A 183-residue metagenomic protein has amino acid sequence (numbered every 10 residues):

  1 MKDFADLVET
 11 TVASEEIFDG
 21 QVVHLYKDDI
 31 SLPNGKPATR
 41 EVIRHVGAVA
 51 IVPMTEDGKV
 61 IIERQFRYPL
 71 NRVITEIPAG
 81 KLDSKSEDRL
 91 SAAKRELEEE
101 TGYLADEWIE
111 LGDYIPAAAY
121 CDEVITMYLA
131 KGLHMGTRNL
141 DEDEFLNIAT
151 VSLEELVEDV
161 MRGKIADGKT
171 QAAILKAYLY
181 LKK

Functional and structural regions predicted by a protein language model:
M1-D19: Extreme N-terminal tail/first-helix region
D6, R40, A50-R95, R138: Conserved Nudix-box catalytic region and its N-terminal flanking loop in Nudix hydrolases and closely related
A13-A50, E56: Acidic, metal-coordinating catalytic segment for phosphate/diphosphate chemistry, firing primarily on the Nudix
H24-D28, V73, V124-T126: Short beta-strand micro-motifs in enzyme catalytic cores
A38, G47-A50, K81-G168: Unchanged
L179-K183: Generic C-terminal helix-cap and adjacent flexible tail
